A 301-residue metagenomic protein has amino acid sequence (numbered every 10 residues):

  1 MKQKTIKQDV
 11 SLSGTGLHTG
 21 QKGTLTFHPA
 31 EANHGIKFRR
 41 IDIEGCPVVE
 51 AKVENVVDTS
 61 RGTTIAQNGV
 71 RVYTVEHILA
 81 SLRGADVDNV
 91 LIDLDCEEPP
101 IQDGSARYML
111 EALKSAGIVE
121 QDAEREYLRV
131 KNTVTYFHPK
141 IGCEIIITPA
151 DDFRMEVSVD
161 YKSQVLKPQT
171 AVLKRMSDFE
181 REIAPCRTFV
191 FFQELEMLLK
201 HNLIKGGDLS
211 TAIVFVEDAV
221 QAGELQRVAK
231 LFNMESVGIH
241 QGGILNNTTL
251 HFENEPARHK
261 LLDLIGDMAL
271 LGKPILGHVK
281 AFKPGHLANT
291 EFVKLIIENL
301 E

Functional and structural regions predicted by a protein language model:
M1-E301: Short acidic-hydrophobic catalytic motif
